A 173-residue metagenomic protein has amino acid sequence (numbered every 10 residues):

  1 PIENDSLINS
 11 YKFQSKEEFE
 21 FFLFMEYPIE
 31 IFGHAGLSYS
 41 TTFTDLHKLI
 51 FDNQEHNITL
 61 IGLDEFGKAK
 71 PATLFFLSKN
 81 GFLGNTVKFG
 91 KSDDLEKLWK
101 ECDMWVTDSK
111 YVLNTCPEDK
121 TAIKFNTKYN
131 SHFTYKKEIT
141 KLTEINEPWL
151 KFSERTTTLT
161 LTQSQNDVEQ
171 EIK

Functional and structural regions predicted by a protein language model:
P1-I2, S6, S92-D94, E138-E144 (+1 more regions): Secondary-structure junction/capping motif
P1-P71, F76: Alpha-helical substrate-recognition element adjacent to the catalytic core
D5, N9, N85, L161-Q163: Intrinsically disordered, low-complexity segments enriched in Ser/Pro/Gly/Ala and basic residues
E17-F19, M25-P28, G33, F82 (+4 more regions): A generic structural signal for solvent-exposed, polar alpha-helical segments
L63-T115: Substrate-recognition "cap/lid" segment bordering the active-site pocket of phosphatases
W105-L142: Acidic, Mg2+-coordinating phosphoryl-transfer loop and its flanking beta/alpha structural elements, shared across
K128-K173: Charged phosphate-binding loop/patch that engages nucleotide di/tri-phosphates or the phosphate backbone of nucleic
